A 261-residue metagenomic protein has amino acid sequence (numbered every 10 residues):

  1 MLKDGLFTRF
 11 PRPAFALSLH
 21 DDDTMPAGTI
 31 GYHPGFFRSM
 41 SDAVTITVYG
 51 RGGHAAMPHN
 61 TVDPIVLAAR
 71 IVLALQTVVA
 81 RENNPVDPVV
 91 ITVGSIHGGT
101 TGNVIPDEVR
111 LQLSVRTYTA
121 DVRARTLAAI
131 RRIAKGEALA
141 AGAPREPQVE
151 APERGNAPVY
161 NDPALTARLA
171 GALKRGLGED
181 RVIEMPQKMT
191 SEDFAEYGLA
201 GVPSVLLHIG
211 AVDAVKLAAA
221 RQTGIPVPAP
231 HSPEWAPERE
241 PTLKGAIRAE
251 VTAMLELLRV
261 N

Functional and structural regions predicted by a protein language model:
M1-I96, T100-P106: Histidine/acidic-residue-rich, glycine-tolerant segments that coordinate divalent metal ions
A69-N261: Metal-dependent amide/peptide-bond hydrolase catalytic core, centered on the "pita-bread" metallohydrolase fold
